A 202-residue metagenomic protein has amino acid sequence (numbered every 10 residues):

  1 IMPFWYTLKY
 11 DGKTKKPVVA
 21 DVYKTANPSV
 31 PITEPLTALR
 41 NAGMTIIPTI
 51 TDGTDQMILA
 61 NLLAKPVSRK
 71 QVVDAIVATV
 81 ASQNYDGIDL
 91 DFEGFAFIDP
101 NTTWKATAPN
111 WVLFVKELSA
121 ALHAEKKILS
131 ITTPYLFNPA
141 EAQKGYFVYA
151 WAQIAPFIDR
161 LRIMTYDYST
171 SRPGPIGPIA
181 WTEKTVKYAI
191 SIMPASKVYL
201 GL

Functional and structural regions predicted by a protein language model:
I1-P3, M44-I50, I88-L90, L129-I131 (+2 more regions): Hydrophobic faces of well-ordered beta-strands that scaffold small-molecule active sites in alpha/beta enzyme cores
M2-I76: Glycan-recognition patch characteristic of GH18 chitinases/ENGases and related GlcNAc/peptidoglycan-binding proteins
Y6, M44, T51-G53, E93-F95 (+2 more regions): Solvent-exposed coil/turn segments that connect beta secondary-structure elements in extracytoplasmic/periplasmic
G12-V30, A96-L202: Substrate-binding surface in catalytic domains of secreted glycosidases
T37-A38, A78-S82, A120-A121, A189-I192: Surface-exposed acidic, glycine-flexible loop patches that form ligand/cofactor-binding and adhesion interfaces
A42, Q83, A124-K127: Helix C-cap/helix->beta junction micro-motif
K65-F92, F147-S169: Structural recognition of alpha->loop->beta junctions
